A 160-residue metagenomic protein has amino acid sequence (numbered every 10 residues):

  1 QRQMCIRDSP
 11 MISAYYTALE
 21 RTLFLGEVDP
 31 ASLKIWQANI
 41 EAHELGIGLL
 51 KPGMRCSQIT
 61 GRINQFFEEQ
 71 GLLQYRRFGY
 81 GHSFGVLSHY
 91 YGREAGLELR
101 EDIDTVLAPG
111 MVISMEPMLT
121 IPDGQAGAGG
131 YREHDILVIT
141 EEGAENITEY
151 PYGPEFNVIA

Functional and structural regions predicted by a protein language model:
Q3-A160: Active-site neighborhoods and metal-handling regions in enzymes and metal-associated proteins
